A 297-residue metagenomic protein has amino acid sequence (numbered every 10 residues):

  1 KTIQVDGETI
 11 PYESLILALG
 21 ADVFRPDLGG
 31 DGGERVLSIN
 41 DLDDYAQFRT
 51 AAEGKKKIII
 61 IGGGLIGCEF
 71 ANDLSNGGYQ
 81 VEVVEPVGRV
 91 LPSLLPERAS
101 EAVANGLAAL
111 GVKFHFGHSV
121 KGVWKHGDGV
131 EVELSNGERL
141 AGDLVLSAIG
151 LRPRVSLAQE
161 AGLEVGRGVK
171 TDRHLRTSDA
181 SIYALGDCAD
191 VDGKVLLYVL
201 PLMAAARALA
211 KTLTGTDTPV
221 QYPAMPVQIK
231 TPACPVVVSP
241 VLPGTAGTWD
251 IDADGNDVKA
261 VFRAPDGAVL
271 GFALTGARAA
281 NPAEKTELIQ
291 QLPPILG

Functional and structural regions predicted by a protein language model:
T2-I3, I10, G77-T171: A Rossmann-like FAD-binding core segment of flavoenzymes
T2-T50: Glycine/serine-rich phosphate-binding loop and adjoining beta1-alpha1 elements at the start of nucleotide-handling
V5-G7, S135-G137, T231-A233, N256: Glycine-centered tight beta-turn/hairpin loop motif at sheet-sheet or coil-to-beta transitions
I10-D22, L140-G150, A206, G267: Short hydrophobic core segments
A21-V23, D43, L65, V90 (+1 more regions): Residue-level detector of alpha-helix initiation sites
G32-E53, D128-E133, E138-K211: FAD-site-proximal beta/loop scaffold in flavoenzymes
Q47-L95: Rossmann-like NAD(P)H-binding beta-loop-alpha module
C188-P282: Mid-to-C-terminal Rossmann-like scaffold of FAD/NAD(P)H-dependent oxidoreductases
